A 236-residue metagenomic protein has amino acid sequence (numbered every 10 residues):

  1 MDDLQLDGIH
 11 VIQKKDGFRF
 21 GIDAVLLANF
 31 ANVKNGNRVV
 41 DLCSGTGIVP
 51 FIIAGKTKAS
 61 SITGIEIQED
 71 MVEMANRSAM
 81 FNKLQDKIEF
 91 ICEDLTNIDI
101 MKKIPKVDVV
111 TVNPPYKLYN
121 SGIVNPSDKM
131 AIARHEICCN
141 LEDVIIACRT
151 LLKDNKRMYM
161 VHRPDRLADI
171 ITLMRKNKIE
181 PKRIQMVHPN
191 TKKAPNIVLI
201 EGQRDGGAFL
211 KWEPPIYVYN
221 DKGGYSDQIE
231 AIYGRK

Functional and structural regions predicted by a protein language model:
M1-K34: Class I SAM-dependent transferase core
I9, N37, S60, D86-I88 (+2 more regions): A structural micro-motif
H10, C138-H188, K193-P195: Conserved Class I SAM-dependent methyltransferase catalytic core
F18-F20, C43-T46, K192: Short glycine/threonine-rich catalytic loop with a Thr-x-Gly-x-Asp
F30-I123, I146: Conserved SAM/SAH cofactor-binding pocket of Class I
P114-D143: Mobile active-site "lid"/loop adjacent to the S-adenosyl-L-methionine
K192-K236: SAM/dcSAM-binding transferase cores
